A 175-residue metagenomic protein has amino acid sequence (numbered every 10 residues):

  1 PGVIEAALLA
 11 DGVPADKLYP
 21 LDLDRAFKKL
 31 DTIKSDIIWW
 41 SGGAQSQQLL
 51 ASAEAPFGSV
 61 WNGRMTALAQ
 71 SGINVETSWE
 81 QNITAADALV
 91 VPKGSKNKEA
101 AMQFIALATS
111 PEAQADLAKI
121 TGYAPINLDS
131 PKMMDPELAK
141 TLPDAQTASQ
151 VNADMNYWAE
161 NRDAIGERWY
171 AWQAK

Functional and structural regions predicted by a protein language model:
P1-E54: Extracytoplasmic ligand-binding site segments that recognize negatively charged/polar headgroups
P1-V3, N62-T66, N82-T84, K96 (+2 more regions): Solvent-exposed loop/turn segments at secondary-structure junctions within structured extracellular/periplasmic domains
L8-V13, K34-S35, A51, A55 (+4 more regions): Sec-exported extracytoplasmic/periplasmic mature domains
F27-T32, A69-S95, S130-P131: Periplasmic-binding protein-like
S46-L49, M65, A101, Q114: Short, hydrophobic alpha-helical packing/hinge segments within bilobed ligand-binding/sensory domains
F57-N74: A ligand-binding cleft/hinge motif common to bilobed small-molecule-binding domains
P92-Q150: Mature extracytoplasmic/periplasmic domains
M134-K175: Extracellular/periplasmic bilobal clamshell ligand-binding domains
